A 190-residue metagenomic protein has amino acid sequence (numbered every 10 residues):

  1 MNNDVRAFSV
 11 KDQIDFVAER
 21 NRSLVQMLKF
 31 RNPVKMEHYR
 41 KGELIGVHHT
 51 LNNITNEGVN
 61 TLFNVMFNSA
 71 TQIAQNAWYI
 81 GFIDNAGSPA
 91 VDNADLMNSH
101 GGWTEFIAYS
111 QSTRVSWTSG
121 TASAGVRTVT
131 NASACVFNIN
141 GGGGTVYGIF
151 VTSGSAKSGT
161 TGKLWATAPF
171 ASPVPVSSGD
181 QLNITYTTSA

Functional and structural regions predicted by a protein language model:
M1-Y147, S153-A190: Small cysteine-rich, disulfide-bonded extracellular modules of the LU/uPAR three-finger superfamily and closely related
